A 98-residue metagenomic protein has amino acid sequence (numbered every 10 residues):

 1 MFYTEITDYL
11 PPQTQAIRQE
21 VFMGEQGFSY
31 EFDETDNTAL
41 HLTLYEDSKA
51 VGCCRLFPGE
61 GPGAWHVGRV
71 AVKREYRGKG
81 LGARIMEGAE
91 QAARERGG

Functional and structural regions predicted by a protein language model:
M1-A50: Short amphipathic alpha-helix that is part of the acyltransferase structural core
D8-Y9, G61, E75: Short, surface-exposed acidic/glycine-rich loop or hinge patches that mediate macromolecular interfaces
R18, R55-F57, R77: Short, cationic motifs built from Arg/Lys/His that form the positively charged side of catalytic pockets
E34, F57-E60, R94: OB-fold and OB-like single-stranded nucleic-acid-recognition modules and their adjacent interaction interfaces
T43, K49-P58, G63-A71: Conserved beta-strand in the GNAT
V72, G78-Q91: Conserved acetyl-CoA-binding loop-helix of GNAT-fold acetyltransferases
A92-G98: Short, intrinsically disordered, charge-balanced linker/junction segments flanking boundaries in proteins
